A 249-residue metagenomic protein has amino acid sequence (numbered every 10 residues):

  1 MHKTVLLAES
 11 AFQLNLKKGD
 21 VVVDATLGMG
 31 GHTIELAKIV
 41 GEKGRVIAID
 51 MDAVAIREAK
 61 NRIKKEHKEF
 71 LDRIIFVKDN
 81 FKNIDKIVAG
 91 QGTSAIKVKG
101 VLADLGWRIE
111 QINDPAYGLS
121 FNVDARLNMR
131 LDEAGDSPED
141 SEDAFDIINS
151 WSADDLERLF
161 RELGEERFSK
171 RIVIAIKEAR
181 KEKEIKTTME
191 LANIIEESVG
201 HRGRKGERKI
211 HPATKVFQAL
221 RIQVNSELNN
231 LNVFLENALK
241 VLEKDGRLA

Functional and structural regions predicted by a protein language model:
M1-A249: S-adenosyl-L-methionine-dependent methyltransferase catalytic core, i.e., the SAM/SAH-binding region
